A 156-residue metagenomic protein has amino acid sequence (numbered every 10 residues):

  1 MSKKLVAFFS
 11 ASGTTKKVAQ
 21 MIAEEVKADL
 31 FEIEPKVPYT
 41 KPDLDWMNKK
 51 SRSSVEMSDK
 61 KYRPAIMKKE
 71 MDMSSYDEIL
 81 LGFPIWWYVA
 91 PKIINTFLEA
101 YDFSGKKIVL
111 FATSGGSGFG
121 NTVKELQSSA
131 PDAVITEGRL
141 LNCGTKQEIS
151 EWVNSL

Functional and structural regions predicted by a protein language model:
M1-E78, Y88-A90, N95, E99 (+1 more regions): N-terminal beta1-alpha1-beta2 submodule of the flavodoxin-like/Rossmannoid cofactor-binding fold
V26-A28, K106, A133: A structural micro-motif
M73, E99-G105, S129-A130: Short, conserved loop/helix-junction motifs that constitute active-site signature segments in enzyme catalytic cores
F83-P84: Glycine-rich, N-terminal phosphate-binding loop of Rossmann-like dinucleotide-binding domains
W87-Y88, G116: Acidic catalytic loop of the alpha/beta-hydrolase fold
V109-T145: Short, glycine-/small-residue-rich phosphate/pyrophosphate-handling segment
